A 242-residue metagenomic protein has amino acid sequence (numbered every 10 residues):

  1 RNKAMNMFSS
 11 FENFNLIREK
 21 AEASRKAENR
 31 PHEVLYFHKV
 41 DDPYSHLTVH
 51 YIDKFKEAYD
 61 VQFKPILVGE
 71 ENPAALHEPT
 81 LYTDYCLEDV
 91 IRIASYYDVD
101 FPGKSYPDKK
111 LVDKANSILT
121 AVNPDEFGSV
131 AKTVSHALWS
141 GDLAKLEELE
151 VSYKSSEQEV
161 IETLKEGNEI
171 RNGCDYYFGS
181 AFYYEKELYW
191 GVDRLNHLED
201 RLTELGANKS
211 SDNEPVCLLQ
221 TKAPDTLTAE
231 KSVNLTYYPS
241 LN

Functional and structural regions predicted by a protein language model:
N2-F14, T48-K56, S129-L227, V233-T236: C-terminal cap of thioredoxin/glutaredoxin-like
M5-P31: Non-catalytic pre-domain segments flanking phosphatase-related domains
K20-K26, K54, A58-K64, Q220-P224: Short, composition-biased local secondary-structure segments
N29-R30, T228-E230: A generic fold-level signal
H32-V34, Y177-F178: Short loop/turn microsegments at loop-to-beta-strand junctions
E33-Y36, V233-Y237: Short, well-ordered beta-strand elements
F37-K39, E187, Y238: Short strand-loop junctions, especially beta-strand C-caps/beta-turns that link beta-sheets to coils or alpha-helices
V40, H46-L138, N234-T236, N242: Structural alpha/beta surface segment adjacent to cysteine/selenocysteine redox centers across thiol/disulfide enzymes
